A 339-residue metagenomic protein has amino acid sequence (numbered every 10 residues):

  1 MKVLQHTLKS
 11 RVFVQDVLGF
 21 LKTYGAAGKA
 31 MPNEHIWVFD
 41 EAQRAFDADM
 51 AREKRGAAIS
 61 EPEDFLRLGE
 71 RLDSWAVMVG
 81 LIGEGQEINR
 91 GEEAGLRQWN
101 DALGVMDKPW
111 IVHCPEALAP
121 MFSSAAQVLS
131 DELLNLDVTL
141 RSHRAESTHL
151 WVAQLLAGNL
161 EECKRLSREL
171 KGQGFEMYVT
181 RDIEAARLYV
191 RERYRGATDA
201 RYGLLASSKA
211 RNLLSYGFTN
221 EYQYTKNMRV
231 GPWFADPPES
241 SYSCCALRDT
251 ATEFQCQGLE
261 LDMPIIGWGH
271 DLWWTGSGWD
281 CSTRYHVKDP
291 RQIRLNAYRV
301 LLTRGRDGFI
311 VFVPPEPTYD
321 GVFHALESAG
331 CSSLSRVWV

Functional and structural regions predicted by a protein language model:
M1-H6: Conserved Walker A/P-loop ATP-binding site and its immediately adjacent core in helicase/helicase-like ATPase domains
T7-R71, R248-T252: Conserved RecA-like ASCE ATPase "motif II neighborhood" in helicase/translocase motors
V14, M78, L133-N135: Conserved beta-strand scaffold positions in the cores of enzyme catalytic domains, especially in NTP/NDP-utilizing
Q43-A125: Signature of the SF2 helicase/ATPase Hel1-core->accessory helical subdomain module
V77, D249-V339: C-terminal accessory regions
E87-E93, W110-H270, W274-W279: Conserved helicase/translocase motor-coupling segment
G95-L103, A125, Y216-E221, D320-G330: Short, aromatic/basic amphipathic alpha-helical patches
